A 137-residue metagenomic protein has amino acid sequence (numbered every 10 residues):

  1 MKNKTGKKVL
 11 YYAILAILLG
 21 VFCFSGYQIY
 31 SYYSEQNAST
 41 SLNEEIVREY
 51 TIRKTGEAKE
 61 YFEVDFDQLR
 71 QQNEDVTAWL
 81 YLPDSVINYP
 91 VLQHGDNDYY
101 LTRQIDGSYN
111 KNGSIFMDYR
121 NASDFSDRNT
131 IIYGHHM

Functional and structural regions predicted by a protein language model:
K2-L18: N-terminal Sec-pathway targeting helices
L18-M137: Solvent-exposed, non-transmembrane regions of membrane-associated and secreted proteins
